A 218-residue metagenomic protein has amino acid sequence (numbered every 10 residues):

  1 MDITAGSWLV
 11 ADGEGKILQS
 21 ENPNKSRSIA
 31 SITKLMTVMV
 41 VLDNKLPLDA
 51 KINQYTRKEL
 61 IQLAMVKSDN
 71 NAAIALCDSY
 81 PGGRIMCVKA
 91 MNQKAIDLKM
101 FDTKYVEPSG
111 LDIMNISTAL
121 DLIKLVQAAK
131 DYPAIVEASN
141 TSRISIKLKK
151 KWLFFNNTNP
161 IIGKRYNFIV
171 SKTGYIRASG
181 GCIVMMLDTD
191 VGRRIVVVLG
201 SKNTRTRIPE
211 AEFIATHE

Functional and structural regions predicted by a protein language model:
M1-S7, A11, G82-E218: Penicillin-recognizing serine hydrolase domain
W8, E14-G15, S26-D49, L122: Active-site SXXK
K16, D43-Y55, P133-T141: Short, well-structured active-site flanking segments
K16-N22, F154: Amphipathic coiled-coil signal-relay and dimerization helices
E21-S28, A50-I52, E59-L63, A73-G82 (+2 more regions): Second-shell loop/turn segments in exported
T33-M36, E59, N71, L120-I123 (+1 more regions): Active-site phosphate/pyrophosphate-handling residues
V40-P47, S79, A128, H217: Active-site catalytic microenvironments for nucleophilic, acid-base chemistry
D49-Y80, R84, L153-V170: Conserved catalytic neighborhood of penicillin-recognizing serine enzymes
